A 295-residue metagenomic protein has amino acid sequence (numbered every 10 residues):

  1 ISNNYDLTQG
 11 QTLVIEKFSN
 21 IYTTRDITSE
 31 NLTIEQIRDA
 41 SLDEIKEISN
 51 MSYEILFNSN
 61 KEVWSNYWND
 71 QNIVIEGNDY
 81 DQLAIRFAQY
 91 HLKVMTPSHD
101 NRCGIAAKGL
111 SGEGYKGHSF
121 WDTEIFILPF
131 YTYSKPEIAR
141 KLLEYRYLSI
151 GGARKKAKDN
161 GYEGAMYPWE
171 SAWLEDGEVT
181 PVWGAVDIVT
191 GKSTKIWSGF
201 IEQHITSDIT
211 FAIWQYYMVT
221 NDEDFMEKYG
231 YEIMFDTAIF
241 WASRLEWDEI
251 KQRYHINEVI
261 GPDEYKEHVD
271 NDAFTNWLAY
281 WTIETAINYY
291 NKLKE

Functional and structural regions predicted by a protein language model:
I1-Y115: Acidic/polar, glycine-enriched structural segments that form the non-catalytic walls/loops of the carbohydrate-binding
N69-V74, H91-V94, I125-P136, I209-E223 (+3 more regions): Well-ordered alpha-helical scaffold segments within catalytic/enzyme domains
G77, S111-W121, S193-T206, D263-N276: Solvent-exposed loop and edge beta-strand segments that line ligand/cofactor-binding and catalytic clefts
Q82, P136, R140, S207 (+3 more regions): Non-membrane alpha-helical structural segments and their capping/turn regions in soluble enzymes
R86-K93, E113-G117, W121-T132, W197-Y216 (+1 more regions): Contiguous, well-ordered alpha-helical segments that form the cores/surfaces of helical PPI scaffolds
T96-S111, E137-F211, Y217, D224-K228 (+1 more regions): Helix-terminus loop motifs that line ligand-binding clefts
F240-E295: Acidic/histidine-rich catalytic neighborhood
